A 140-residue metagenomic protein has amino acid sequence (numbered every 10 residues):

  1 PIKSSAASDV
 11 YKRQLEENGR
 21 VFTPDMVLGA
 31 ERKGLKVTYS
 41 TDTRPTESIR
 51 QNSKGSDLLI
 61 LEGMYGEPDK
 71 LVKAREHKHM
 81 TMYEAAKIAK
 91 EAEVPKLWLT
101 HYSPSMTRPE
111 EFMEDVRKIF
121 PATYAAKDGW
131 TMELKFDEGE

Functional and structural regions predicted by a protein language model:
P1-A7, Y11: Single conserved hydrophobic/aromatic residue that forms the stacking wall/gate of nucleotide- or nucleobase-binding
L15-T131: Cap/insert and terminal regions of metallo-dependent hydrolase folds
F136-E140: Short, surface-exposed amphipathic charged segments that create phosphate/polyanion-binding patches used for binding
